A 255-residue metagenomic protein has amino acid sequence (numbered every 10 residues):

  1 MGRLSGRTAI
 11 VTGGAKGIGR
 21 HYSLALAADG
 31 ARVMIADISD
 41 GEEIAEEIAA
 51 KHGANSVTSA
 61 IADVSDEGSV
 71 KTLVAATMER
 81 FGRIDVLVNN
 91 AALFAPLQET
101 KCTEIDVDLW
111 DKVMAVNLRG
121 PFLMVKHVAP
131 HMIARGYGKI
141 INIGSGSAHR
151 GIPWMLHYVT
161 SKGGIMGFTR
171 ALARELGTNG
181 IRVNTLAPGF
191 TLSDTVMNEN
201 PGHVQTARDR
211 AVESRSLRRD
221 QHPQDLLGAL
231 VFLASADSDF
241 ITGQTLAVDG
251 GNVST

Functional and structural regions predicted by a protein language model:
G2-M34, L172: Canonical Rossmann dinucleotide-binding motif of NAD(H)/NADP(H)-dependent dehydrogenases/reductases, specifically
G82, G177, R182, I241-G243: Short, small/polar-rich loop/turn modules that mediate ligand/substrate recognition or access, typified
F94, Q98-E99, R150, V231 (+1 more regions): Short C-terminal tail/terminal secondary-structure segment of NAD(P)H-dependent dehydrogenase/reductase domains
Q98-C102, D106-D111, A207, A211: Substrate-binding pocket helix/loop in short-chain dehydrogenase/reductase
V125, S161, T169: Active-site helix of classical SDR
P130, R174-T178, D239: Alpha-helical segment proximal to the catalytic Tyr-Lys
S145: Residue(s) in the substrate-gating loop at a strand-loop-helix junction that position the organic substrate next
